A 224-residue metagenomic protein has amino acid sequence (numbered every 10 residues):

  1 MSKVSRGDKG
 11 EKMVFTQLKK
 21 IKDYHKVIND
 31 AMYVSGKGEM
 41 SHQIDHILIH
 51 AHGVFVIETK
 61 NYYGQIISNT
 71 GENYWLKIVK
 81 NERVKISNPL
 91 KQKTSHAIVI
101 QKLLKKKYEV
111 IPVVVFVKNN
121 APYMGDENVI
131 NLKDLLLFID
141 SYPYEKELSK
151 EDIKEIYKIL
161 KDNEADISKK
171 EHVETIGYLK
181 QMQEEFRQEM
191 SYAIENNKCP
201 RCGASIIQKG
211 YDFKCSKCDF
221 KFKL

Functional and structural regions predicted by a protein language model:
M1-Q43, I49-V54, Y63, K80-L224: Surface-exposed interaction regions that form or flank ligand-binding interfaces
V56-Y63, E72: Active-site ExK catalytic segment of metal-dependent nucleases
Q65-E82: A solvent-exposed, charged loop/short amphipathic helix patch at secondary-structure junctions
